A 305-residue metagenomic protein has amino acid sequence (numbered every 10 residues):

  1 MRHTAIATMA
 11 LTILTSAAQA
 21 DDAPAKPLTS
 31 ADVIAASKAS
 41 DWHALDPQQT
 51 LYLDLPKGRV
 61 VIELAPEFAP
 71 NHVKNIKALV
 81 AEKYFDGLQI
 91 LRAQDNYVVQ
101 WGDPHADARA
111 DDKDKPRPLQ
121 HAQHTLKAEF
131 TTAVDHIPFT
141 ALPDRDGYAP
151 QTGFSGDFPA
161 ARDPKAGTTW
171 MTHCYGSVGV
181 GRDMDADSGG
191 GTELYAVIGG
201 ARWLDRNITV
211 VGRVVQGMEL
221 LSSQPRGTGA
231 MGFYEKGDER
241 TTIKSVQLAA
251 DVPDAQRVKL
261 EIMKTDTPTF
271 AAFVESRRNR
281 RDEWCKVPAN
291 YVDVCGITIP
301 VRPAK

Functional and structural regions predicted by a protein language model:
M1-I6: Bacterial N-terminal signal peptides that target proteins for export
A7-T15: Bacterial N-terminal signal peptides
A20-K305: Cyclophilin-like peptidyl-prolyl cis-trans isomerases
